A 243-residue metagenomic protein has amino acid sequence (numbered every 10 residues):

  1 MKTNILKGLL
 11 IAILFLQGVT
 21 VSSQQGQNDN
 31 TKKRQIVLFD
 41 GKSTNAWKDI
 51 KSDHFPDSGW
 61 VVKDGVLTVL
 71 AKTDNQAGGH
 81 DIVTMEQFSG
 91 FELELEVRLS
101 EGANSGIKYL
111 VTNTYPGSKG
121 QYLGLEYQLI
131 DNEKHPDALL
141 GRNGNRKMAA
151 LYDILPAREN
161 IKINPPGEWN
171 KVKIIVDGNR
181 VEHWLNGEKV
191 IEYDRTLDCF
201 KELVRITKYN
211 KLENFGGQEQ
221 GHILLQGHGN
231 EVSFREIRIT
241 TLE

Functional and structural regions predicted by a protein language model:
M1-Q27: Bacterial Sec-dependent N-terminal signal peptides
Q24-E243: Carbohydrate-interacting regions of secretory-pathway proteins
